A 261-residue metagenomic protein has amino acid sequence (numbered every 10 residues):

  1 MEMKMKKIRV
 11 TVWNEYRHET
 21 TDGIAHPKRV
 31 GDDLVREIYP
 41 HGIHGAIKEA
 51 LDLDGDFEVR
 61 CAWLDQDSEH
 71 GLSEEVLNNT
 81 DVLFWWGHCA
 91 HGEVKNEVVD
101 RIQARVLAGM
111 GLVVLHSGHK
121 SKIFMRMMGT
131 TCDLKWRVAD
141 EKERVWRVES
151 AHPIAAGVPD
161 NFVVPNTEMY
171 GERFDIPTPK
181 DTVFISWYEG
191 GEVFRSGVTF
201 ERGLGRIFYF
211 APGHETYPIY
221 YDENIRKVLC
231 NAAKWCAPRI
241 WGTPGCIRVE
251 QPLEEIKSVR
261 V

Functional and structural regions predicted by a protein language model:
E2-N79, I247-V261: Aromatic-Pro/Gly-enriched surface loop or interdomain linker that acts as a lid/target-recognition segment
M3-I8, W63, V138, R202-V261: Extracellular ligand-binding/catalytic regions of CAZymes and related secreted enzymes and adhesion modules
T11-W13, L115, F210: Short hydrophobic segments within beta-strands
Y16-H18, Q66-D67, C89-G92, G118-K122 (+1 more regions): Solvent-exposed loop/turn segments at secondary-structure junctions within structured extracellular/periplasmic domains
D33-L34, F84-G92: The substrate-binding groove and active-site-proximal loops of carbohydrate-active enzymes, especially glycoside
D52, F57-R60, S68, N78-N79 (+4 more regions): Catalytic beta-strand/loop cores that center a nucleophilic Ser/Cys/Thr and support acyl-enzyme chemistry
D65-L72, A90-K95, Y188: Acidic-and-aromatic substrate-binding clefts and catalytic sites of carbohydrate-active enzymes
A90-G157: A glycine-rich, often tryptophan-bearing local segment used as a flexible ligand/cofactor-contacting loop or short
